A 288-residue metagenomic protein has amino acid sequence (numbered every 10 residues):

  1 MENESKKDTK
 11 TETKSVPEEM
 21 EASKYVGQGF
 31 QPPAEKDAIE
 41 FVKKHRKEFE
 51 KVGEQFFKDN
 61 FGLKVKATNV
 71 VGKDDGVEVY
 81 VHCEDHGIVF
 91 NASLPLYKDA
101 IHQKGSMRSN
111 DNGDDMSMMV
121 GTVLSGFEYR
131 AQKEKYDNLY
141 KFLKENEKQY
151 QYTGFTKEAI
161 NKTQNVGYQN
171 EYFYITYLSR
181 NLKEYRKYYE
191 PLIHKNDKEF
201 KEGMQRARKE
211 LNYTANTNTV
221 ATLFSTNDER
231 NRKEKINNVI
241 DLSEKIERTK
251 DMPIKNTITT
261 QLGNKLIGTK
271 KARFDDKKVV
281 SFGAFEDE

Functional and structural regions predicted by a protein language model:
M1-I39: Gram-positive cell-envelope targeting signals
Y25-K66, I236-E247: Short, non-transmembrane alpha-helical segments in secretory-pathway proteins
N60-Y97: Exposed beta-strand-loop-beta-strand "reactive/processing" segments of non-cytosolic proteins
V65-V71, I254-Q261: Surface-exposed patches in mature extracellular/periplasmic domains of secreted proteins
D75-Y80, L266-R273: Short, solvent-exposed polar/charged micro-motifs at secondary-structure junctions
E78-Y80, V89-S93, Y174, N216-T222 (+1 more regions): Ordered hydrophobic segments in well-structured contexts
V89-D114, M252-P253: A short, surface-exposed beta-strand/turn
G113-I254, G268-E288: Metal-dependent nuclease catalytic core centered on acidic motifs
